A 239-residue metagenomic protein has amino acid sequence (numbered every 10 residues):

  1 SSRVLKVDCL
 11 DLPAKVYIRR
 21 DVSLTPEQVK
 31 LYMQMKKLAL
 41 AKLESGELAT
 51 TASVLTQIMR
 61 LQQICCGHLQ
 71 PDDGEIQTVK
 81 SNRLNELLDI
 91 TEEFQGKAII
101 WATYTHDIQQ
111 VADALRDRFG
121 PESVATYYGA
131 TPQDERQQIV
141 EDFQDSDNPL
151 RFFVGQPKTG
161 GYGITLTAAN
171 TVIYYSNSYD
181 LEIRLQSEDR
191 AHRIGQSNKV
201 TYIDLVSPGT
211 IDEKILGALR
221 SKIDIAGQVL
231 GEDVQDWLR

Functional and structural regions predicted by a protein language model:
S1-I76, K80-G96, Y202, L219-S221: Inter-lobe coupling linker of SF2 helicases/translocases
V7, I108-A112, R151-S176, D180-K199: SF2 helicase motor core recognition
K15-Y17, G120-S123, T167-T171, Q196-Y202: Short glycine-/polar-rich loops that comprise or flank the Walker A/P-loop and associated switch/sensor motifs
P26-V29, T105-D107, P132, T159-G161 (+3 more regions): Conserved nucleotide-binding/hydrolysis micro-motifs of P-loop NTPases
K30, N85, Q109, D113 (+5 more regions): Alpha-helical elements of the RecA-like P-loop NTPase motor core of helicases
K80, T103-H106: Helix N-cap/beta->alpha junction signal
I99-W101, Q109-Q110, F119-G160: Conserved helicase ATPase core of P-loop NTP-dependent helicases/translocases
Y179-R239: A conserved SF2-helicase RecA2
